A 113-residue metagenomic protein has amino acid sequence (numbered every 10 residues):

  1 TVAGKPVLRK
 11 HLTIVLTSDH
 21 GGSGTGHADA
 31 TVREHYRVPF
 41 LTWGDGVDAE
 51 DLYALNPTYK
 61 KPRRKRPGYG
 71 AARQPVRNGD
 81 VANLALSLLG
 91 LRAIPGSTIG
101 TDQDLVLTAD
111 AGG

Functional and structural regions predicted by a protein language model:
T1-H11, H20-G113: Membrane-interface soluble catalytic domains
V15-T17: Generic enzyme active-site microenvironment
